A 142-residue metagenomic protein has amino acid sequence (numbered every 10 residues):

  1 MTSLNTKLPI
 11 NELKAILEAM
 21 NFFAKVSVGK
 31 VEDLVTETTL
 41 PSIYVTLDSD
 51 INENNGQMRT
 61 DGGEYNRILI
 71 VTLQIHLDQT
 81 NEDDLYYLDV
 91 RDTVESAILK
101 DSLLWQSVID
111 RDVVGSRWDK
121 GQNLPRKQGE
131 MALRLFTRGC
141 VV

Functional and structural regions predicted by a protein language model:
M1-V35, S49-V142: Charged, amphipathic alpha-helical segments and their flanking helix caps
T39-S49: Low-complexity, acidic Ser/Thr/Pro/Gly-rich terminal tails and inter-domain linkers that flank the onset of structured
